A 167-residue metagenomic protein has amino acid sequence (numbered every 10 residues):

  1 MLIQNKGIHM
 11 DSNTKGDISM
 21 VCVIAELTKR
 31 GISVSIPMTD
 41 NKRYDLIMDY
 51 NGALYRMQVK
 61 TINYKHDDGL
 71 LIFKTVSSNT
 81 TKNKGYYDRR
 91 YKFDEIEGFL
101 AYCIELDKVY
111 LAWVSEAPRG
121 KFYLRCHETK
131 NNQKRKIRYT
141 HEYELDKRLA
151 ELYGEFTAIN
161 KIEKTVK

Functional and structural regions predicted by a protein language model:
M1-K42, M48-K167: Mixed-charge (Asp/Glu-Lys/Arg
